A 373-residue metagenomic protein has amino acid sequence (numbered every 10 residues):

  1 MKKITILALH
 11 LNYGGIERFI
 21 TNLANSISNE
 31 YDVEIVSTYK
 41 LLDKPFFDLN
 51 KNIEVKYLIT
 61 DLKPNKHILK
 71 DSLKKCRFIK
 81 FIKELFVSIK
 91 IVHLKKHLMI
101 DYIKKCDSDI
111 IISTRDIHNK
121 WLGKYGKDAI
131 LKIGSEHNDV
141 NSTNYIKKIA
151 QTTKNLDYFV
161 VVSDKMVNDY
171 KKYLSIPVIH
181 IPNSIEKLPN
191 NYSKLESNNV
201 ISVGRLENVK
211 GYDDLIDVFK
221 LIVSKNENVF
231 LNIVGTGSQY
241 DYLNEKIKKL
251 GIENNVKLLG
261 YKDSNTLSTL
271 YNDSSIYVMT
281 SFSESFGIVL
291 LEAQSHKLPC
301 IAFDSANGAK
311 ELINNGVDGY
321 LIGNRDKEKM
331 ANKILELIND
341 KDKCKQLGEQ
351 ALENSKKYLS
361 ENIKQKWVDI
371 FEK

Functional and structural regions predicted by a protein language model:
E17-N22, N198, R205-S224, S238-N244 (+1 more regions): A conserved mid-protein helix/loop that constitutes part of the nucleotide-sugar donor-binding site
I133-N141, K154-N190: Donor nucleotide-sugar binding/catalytic pocket of nucleotide-sugar-dependent glycosyltransferases
N244-K262: Nucleotide-activated donor-binding/catalytic signature segment of Leloir-type glycosyltransferases, i.e., the conserved
Y261-K262, T269-S274, W367: Short alpha-helical donor nucleotide-sugar binding micro-motif in glycosyltransferases
F282: Aromatic "clamp/platform" in nucleotide-sugar-dependent glycosyltransferases that forms part of the donor/acceptor
P299-F303: Short hydrophobic beta-strand element within catalytic cores of glycosyltransferases and related nucleotide-activated
N315-G316, Y320-K327, E336-K341: Conserved acidic donor-binding segment of nucleotide-sugar-dependent glycosyltransferases
K329, E336, K343-K357, Q365-D369: A short, well-ordered alpha-helix in the C-terminal region of glycosyltransferases
